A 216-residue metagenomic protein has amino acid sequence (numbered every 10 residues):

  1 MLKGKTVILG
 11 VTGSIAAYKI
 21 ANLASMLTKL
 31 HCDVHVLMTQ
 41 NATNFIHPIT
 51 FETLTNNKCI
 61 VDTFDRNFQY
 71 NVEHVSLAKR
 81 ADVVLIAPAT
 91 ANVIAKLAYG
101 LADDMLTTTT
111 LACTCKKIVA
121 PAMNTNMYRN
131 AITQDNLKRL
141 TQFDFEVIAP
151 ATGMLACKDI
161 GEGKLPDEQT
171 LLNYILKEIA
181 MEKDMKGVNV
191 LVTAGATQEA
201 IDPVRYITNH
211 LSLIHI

Functional and structural regions predicted by a protein language model:
M1-I118, N124-H210: A cross-family phosphate/adenosyl-ligand binding-site feature
I214-I216: Conserved small/polar residues in nucleotide/adenosyl-binding loops
